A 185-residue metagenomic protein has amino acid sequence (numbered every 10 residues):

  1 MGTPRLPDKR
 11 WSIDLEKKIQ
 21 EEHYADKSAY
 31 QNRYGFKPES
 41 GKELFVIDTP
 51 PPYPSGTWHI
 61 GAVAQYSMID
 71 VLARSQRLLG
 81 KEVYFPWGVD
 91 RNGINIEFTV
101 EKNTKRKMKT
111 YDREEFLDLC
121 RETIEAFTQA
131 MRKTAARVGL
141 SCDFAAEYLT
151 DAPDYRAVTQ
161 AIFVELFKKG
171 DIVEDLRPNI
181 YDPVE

Functional and structural regions predicted by a protein language model:
M1-E185: N-terminal, positively charged nucleic-acid-binding surface of large information/translation enzymes
